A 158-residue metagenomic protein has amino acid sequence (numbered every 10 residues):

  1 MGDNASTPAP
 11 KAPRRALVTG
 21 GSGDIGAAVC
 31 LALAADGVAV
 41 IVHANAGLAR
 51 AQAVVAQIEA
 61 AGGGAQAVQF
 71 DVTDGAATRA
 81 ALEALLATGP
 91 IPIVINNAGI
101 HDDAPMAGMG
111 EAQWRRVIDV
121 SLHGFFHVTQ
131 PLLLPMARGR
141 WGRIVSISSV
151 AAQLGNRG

Functional and structural regions predicted by a protein language model:
S22-G23: Conserved glycine-rich cofactor-binding loop
V38-Q52: Conserved glycine-rich Rossmann-like NAD(P)H-binding loop of the short-chain dehydrogenase/reductase
L48, Q69-A80, E111: The beta1-alpha1 cofactor-binding region of Rossmann-like NAD(H)/NADP(H)-dependent oxidoreductases
N97-D102: Conserved NAD(P)H cofactor-binding loop of Rossmann-fold oxidoreductase domains
P105-M106, Q113-I118: Substrate-binding pocket helix/loop in short-chain dehydrogenase/reductase
T129-Q130: A short, exposed helix-loop element centered on a Lys and neighboring polar residues
S149: Residue(s) in the substrate-gating loop at a strand-loop-helix junction that position the organic substrate next
